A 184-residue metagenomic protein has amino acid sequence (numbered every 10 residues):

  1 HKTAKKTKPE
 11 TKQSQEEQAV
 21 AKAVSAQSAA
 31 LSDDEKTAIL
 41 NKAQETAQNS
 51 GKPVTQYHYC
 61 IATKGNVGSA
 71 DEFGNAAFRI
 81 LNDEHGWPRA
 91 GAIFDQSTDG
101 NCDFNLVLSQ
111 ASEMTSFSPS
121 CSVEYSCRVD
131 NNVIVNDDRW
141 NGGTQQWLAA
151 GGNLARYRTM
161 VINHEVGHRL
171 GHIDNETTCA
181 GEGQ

Functional and structural regions predicted by a protein language model:
H1, T11-S14, S122-Y125, V133 (+3 more regions): Metalloprotease/metallohydrolase-associated module, dominated by Zn2+-dependent proteases
H1-Q56: N-terminal low-complexity, Pro/Thr-rich disordered segments that flank secretion/membrane-targeting signals
P53-T55, G100, V129, E182-G183: A short, polar/charged loop/turn motif at coil->beta-strand junctions and beta-hairpin connectors
P53-V67: Acidic/histidine-rich, surface-exposed loop or edge segments in extracytoplasmic proteins
G65-G68, A111-T115, R139-G142, G167-H168 (+1 more regions): Solvent-exposed loop/turn segments at secondary-structure junctions within structured extracellular/periplasmic domains
N75-T159: Metzincin-family zinc-dependent endopeptidase catalytic domain
G152-Q184: The catalytic-center signature of Zn2+-dependent metalloproteases
